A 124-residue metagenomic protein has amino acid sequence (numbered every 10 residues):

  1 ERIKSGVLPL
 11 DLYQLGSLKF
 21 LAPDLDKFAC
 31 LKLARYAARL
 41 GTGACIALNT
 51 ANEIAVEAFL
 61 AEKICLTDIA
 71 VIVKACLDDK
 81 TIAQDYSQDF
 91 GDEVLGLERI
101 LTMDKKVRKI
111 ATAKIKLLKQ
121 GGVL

Functional and structural regions predicted by a protein language model:
E1-L124: Catalytic, metal-anchored helix/loop core of enzyme active sites in primary metabolism
